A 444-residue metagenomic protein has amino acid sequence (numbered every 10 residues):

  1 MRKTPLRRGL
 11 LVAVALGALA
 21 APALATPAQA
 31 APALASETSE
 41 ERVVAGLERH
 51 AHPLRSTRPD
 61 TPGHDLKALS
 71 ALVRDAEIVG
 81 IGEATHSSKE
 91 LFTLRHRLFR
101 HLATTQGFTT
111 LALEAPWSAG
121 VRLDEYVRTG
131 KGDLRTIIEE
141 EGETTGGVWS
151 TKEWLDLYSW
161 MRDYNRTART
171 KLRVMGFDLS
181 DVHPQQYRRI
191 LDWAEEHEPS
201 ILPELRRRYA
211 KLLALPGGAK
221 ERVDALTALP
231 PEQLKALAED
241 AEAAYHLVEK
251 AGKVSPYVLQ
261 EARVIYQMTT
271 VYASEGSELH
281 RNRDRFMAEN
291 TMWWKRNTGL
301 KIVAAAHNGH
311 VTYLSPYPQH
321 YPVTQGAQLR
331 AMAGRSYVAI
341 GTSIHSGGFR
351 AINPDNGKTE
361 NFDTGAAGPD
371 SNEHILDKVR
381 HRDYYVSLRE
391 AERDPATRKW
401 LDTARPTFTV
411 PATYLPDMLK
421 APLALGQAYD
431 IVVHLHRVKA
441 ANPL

Functional and structural regions predicted by a protein language model:
M1-P32: Secretory targeting and sorting signals
R2-L6, A31-L444: Structured catalytic-domain cores with a bias toward divalent-metal coordination
